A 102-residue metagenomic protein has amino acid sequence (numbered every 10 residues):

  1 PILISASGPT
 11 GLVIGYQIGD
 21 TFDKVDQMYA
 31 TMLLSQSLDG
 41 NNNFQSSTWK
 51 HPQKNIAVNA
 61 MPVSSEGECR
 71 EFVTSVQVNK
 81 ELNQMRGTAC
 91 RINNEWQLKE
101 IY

Functional and structural regions predicted by a protein language model:
P1-S37: Short, low-complexity, glycine-enriched hydrophobic/amphipathic alpha-helices that associate with lipid bilayers
Y29-N93, Q97: Amphipathic, membrane-inserting segments
I101-Y102: Short, solvent-exposed mixed-charge patches
